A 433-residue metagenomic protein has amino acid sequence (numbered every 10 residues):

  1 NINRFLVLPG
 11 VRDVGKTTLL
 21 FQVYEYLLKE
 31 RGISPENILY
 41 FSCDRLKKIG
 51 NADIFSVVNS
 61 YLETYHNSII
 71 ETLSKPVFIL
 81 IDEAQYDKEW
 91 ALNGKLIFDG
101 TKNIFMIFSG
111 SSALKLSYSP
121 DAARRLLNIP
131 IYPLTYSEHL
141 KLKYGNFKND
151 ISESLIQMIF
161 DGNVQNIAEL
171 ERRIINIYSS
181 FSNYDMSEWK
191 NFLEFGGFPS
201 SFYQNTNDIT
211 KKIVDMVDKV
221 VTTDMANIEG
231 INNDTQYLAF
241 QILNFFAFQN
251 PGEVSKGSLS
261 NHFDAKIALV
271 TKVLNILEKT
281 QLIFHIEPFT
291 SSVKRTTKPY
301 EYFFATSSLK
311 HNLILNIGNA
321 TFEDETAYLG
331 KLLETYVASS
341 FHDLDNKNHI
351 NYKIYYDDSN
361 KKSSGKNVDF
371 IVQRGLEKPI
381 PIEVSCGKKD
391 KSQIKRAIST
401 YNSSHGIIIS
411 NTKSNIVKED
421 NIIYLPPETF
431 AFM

Functional and structural regions predicted by a protein language model:
L8: Hydrophobic anchor at the beta1->P-loop junction of P-loop NTPases
K16-T17: Conserved lysine of the Walker
Y40-S74: Short glycine-rich substrate-engagement loop in P-loop NTPases that contacts/grips substrate
I70-W90: Conserved P-loop NTPase "ATPase switch" module shared by AAA+ and STAND
L80, F105-S111, P130: Structural recognition of the conserved hydrophobic beta-strand(s) that form the central parallel beta-sheet of P-loop
S119-A239, A247: Interdomain motor-coupling "hinge/lid" segment immediately C-terminal to the ATP-binding subdomain of NTP-driven enzymes
F202-N367, V372-R374: Accessory nucleic acid-recognition modules appended to NTPase machines
